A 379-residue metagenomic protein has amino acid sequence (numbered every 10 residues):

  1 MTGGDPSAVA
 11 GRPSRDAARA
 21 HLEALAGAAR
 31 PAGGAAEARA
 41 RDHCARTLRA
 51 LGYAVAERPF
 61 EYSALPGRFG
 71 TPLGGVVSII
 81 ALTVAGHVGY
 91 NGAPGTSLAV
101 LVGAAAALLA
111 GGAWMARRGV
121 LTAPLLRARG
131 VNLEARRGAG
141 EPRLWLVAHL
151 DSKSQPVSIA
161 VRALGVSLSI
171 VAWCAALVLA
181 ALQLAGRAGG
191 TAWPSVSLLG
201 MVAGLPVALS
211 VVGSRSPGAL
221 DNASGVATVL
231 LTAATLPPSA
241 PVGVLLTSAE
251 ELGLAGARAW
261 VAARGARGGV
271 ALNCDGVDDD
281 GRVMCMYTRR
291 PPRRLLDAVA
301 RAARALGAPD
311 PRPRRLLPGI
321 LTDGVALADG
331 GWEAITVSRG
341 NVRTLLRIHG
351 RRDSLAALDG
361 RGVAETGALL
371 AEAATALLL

Functional and structural regions predicted by a protein language model:
M1-L379: Secretory-pathway/membrane protein signature
